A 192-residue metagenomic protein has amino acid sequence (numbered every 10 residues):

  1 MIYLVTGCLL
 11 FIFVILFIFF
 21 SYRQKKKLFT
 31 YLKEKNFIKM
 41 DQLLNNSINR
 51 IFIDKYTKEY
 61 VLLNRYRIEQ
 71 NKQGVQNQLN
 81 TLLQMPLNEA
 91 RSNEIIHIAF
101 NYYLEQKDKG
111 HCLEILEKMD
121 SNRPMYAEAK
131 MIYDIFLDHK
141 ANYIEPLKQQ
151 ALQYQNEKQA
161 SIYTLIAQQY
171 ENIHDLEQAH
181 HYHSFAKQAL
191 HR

Functional and structural regions predicted by a protein language model:
M1-T30: N-terminal signal-anchor transmembrane alpha helix of single-pass membrane proteins, serving as the membrane-anchoring
F17-K26, I51-Y60, N88-I96, S121-K130 (+2 more regions): Generic helix N-cap/helix-start motif at coil->alpha-helix transitions
Q24-N49: Membrane-proximal helical linkers
I38-S47, N71-M85, D108-S121, K140-Q155 (+1 more regions): Alpha-helical repeat scaffolds
D41-N71: Acidic, Ser/Thr-rich low-complexity segments on the non-lumenal side of membrane proteins
E128-I135, A141-L152, K158-Y170: Soluble C-terminal extramembrane regulatory/interaction domains of multi-pass membrane proteins
I162-R192: Alpha-helical oligomerization segments
